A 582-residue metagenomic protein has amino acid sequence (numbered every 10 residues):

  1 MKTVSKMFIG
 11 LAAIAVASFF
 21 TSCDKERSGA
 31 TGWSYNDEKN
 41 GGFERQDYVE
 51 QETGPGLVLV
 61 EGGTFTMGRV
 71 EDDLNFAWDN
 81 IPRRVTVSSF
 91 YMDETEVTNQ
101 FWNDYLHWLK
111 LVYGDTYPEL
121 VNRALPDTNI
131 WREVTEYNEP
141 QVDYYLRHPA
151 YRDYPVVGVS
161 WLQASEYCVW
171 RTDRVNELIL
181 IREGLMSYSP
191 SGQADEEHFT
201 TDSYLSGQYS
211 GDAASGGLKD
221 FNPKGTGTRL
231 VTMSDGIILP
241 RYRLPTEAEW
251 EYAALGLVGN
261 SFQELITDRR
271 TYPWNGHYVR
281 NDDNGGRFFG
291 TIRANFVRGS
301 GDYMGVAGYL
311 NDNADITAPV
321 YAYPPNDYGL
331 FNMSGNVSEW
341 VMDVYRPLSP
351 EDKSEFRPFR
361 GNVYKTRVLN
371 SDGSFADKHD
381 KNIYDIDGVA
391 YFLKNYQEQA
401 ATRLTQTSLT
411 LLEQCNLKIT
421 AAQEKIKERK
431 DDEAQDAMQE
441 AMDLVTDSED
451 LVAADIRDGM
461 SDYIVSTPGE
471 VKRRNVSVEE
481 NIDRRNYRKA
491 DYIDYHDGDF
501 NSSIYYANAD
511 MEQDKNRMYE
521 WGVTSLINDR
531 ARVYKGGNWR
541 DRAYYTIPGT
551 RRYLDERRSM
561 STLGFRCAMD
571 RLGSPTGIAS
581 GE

Functional and structural regions predicted by a protein language model:
K2-G10: Bacterial N-terminal signal peptides that target proteins for export
G10-A17: Hydrophobic helical h-region of N-terminal Sec-dependent signal peptides in bacterial secretory/periplasmic proteins
F19-S22: C-terminal motif of bacterial Sec signal peptides marking the signal peptidase cleavage site
E26-E38, L59-V60, T66, E71 (+4 more regions): Functional-site microenvironments in short loops/helix caps that host divalent-cation chemistry
G41-Y48: Basic K/R-rich, polyanion-interacting modules in nucleoproteins and related proteins
E50-E139, R152-V175, G335, F565 (+1 more regions): A short glycine-rich, aromatic-capped structural motif
V523-S525, R552-S559: Short proline/glycine-enriched turn/loop segments at secondary-structure junctions
M560-I578: Short, structured beta-strand segments at or near domain termini in extracellular proteins/domains
